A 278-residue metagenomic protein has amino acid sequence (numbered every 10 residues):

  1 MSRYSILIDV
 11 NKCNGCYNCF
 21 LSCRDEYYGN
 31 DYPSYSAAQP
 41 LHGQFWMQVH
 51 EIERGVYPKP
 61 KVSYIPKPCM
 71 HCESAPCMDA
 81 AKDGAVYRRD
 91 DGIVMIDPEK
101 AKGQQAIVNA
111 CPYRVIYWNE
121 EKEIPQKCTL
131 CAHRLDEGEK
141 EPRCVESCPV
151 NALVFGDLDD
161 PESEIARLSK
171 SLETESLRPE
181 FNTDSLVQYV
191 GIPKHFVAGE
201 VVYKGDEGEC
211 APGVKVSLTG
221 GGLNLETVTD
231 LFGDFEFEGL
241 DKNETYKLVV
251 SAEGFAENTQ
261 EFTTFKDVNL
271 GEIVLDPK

Functional and structural regions predicted by a protein language model:
N18-S36, S74-K100, A106-E123, K140-P161: Iron-sulfur cluster-binding cysteine motifs and their immediate structural context in ferredoxin-like electron-transfer
C144-F196: Long, compositionally biased charged/polar accessory segments in the mid-to-C-terminal portions of proteins
L186-V187, F262-K278: Extracellular beta-sheet/turn segments enriched in Thr/Pro/Gly and aliphatic residues
H195-V197, K204-G221: Short, ordered, surface-exposed loop/turn motifs in non-cytosolic proteins
V197-K204, G233, I273: A short, amphipathic beta-strand motif
A211, E236-K247, E253: Short Pro-Gly-centered beta-turn/loop motif in secreted/extracellular proteins
G221-E236: Short, acidic Ser/Thr/Gly-rich low-complexity loop/linker segments typical of extracellular and cell-surface proteins
V249-E261: A short, solvent-exposed loop/turn motif at the edges and junctions of modular extracellular/periplasmic domains
